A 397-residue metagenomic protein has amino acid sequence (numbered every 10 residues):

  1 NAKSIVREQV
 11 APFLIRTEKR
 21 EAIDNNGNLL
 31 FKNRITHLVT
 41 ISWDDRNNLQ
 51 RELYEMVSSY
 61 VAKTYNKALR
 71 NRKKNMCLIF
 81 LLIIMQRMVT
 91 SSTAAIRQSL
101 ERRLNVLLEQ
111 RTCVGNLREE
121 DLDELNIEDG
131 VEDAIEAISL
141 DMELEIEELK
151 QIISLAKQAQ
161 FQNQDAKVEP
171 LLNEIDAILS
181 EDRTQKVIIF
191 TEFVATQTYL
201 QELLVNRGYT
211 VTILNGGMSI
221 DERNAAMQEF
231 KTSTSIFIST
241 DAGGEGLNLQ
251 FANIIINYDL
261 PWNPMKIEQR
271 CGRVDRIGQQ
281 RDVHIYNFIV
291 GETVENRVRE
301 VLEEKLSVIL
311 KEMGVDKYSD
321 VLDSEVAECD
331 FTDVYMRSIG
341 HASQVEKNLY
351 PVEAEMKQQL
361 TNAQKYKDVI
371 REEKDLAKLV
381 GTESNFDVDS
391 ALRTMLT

Functional and structural regions predicted by a protein language model:
N1, I23-V61, T240-V326, D330: SF2 helicase/translocase ATPase core recognition
A2, V6, L49-L53, V57 (+14 more regions): Helical mechanochemical/support elements of P-loop NTPase systems and associated helical scaffolds
L29-R46, N71-N75, I84-T90, A94-S235 (+1 more regions): Conserved Helicase C-terminal RecA-like lobe
L53-C77: Short amphipathic alpha-helical segments and their helix-coil junctions
R281-T397: C-terminal accessory region of SF2 helicases/translocases
